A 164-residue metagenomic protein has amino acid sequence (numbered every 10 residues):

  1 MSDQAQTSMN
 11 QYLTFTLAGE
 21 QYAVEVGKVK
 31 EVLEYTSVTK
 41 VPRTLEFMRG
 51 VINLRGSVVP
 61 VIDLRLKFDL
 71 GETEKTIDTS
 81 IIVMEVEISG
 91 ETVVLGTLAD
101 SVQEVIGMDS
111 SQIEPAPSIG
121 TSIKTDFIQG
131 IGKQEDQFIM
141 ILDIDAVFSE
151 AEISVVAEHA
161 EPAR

Functional and structural regions predicted by a protein language model:
M1-R164: An acidic, low-aromatic, low-complexity terminal/linker signal
